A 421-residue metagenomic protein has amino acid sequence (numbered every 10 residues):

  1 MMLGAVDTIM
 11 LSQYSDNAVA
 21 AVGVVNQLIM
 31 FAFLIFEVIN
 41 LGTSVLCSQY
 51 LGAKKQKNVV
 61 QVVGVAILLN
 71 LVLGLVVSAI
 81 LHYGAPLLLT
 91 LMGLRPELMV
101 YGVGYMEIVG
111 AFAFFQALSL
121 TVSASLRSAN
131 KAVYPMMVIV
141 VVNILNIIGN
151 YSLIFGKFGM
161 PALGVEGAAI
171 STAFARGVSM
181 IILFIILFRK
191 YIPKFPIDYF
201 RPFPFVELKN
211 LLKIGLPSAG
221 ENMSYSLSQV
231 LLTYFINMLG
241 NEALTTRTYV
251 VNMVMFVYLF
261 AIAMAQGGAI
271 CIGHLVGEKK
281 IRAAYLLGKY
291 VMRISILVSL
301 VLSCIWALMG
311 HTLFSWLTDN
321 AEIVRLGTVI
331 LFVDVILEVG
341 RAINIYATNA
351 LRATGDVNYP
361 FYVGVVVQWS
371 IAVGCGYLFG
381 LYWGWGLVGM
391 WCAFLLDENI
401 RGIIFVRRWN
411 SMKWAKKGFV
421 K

Functional and structural regions predicted by a protein language model:
M1-D7, I108, V142, A175-S179 (+4 more regions): Transmembrane helical elements of multi-pass membrane transporters/channels
M2-A20, L89-P96, S152-L163, M223-F256 (+3 more regions): Helix-terminus/linker motif at the lipid-water interface of multi-pass membrane proteins
M2-L3, A32-F36, V76, I80 (+14 more regions): Residue-level hotspots within pore-lining transmembrane alpha-helices of multi-pass secondary transporters
T8, V19-A79, Q116-P135, T233 (+2 more regions): Small-residue-rich hydrophobic transmembrane alpha-helices
T8-I9, V45, P86-L87, A124 (+14 more regions): Transmembrane alpha-helix boundary and packing residues in multipass membrane permease domains and related
N40, V109-S128, P135-N143, A168-L183 (+6 more regions): Short runs within selected transmembrane alpha-helices of multi-pass transporters and secretion channels
C47-F114, M160-L216, I272-L337, F379-K421: Short alpha-helical transmembrane segments in multi-pass integral membrane proteins
